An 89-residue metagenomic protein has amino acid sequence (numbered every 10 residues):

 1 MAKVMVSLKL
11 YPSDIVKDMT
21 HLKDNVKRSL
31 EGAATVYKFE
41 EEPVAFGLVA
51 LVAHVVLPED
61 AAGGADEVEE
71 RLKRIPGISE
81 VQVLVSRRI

Functional and structural regions predicted by a protein language model:
M1-I89: Long, contiguous binding/interaction regions
